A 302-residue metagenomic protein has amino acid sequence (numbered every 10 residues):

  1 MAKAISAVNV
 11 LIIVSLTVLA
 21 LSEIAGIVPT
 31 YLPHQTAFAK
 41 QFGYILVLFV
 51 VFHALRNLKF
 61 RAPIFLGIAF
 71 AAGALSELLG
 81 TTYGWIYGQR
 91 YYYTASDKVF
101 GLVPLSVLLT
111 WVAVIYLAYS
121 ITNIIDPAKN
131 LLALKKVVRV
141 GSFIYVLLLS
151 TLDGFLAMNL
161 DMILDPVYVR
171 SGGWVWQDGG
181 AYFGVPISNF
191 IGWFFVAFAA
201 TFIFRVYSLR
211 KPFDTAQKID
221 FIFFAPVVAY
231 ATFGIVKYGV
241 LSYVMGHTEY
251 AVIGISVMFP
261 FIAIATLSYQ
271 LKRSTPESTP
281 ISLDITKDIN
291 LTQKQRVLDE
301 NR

Functional and structural regions predicted by a protein language model:
M1-R302: Aromatic-rich, lipid-facing transmembrane alpha helices and their immediate juxtamembrane interface loops in integral
